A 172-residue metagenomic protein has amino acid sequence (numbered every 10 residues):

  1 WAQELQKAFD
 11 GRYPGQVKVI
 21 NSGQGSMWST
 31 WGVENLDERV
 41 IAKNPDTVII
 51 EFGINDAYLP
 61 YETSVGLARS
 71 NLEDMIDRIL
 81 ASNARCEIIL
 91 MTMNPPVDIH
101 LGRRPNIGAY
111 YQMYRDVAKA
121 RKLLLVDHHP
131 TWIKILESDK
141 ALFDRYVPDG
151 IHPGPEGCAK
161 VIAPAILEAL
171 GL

Functional and structural regions predicted by a protein language model:
Q3-K18, W31-L172: Alpha-helical cap/lid subdomain in secreted, periplasmic, or secretory-pathway luminal O-acyl-processing enzymes
N21-W28: Short beta->alpha junction loops
